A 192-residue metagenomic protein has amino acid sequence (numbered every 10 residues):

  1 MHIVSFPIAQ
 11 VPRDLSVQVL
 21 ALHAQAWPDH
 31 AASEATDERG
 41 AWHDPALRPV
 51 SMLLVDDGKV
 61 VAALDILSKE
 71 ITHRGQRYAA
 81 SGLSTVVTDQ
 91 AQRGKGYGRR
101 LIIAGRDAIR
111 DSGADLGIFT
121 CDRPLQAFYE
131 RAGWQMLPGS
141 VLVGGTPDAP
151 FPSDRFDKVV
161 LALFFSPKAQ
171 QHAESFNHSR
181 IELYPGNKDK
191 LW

Functional and structural regions predicted by a protein language model:
M1-V61, G82, H172-W192: Short amphipathic alpha-helix that is part of the acyltransferase structural core
V55-Y78, S84: Acetyl-CoA-dependent GNAT
L83-R93: A short, internal acetyl-CoA/4′-phosphopantetheine-binding micro-motif in the GNAT/acyltransferase core
Q92-A104: Conserved acetyl-CoA pyrophosphate-binding loop and the N-cap/start of the following alpha-helix in GNAT-like
D107-C121: Conserved GNAT acetyl-CoA-binding A-motif
T120, E130, Q135-A162: Conserved catalytic-core motifs of GNAT/GCN5-like acyltransferases
P147-E182, D189-W192: Intrinsically disordered, low-complexity, charge-dense segments enriched in Lys/Arg and Glu/Asp interspersed
